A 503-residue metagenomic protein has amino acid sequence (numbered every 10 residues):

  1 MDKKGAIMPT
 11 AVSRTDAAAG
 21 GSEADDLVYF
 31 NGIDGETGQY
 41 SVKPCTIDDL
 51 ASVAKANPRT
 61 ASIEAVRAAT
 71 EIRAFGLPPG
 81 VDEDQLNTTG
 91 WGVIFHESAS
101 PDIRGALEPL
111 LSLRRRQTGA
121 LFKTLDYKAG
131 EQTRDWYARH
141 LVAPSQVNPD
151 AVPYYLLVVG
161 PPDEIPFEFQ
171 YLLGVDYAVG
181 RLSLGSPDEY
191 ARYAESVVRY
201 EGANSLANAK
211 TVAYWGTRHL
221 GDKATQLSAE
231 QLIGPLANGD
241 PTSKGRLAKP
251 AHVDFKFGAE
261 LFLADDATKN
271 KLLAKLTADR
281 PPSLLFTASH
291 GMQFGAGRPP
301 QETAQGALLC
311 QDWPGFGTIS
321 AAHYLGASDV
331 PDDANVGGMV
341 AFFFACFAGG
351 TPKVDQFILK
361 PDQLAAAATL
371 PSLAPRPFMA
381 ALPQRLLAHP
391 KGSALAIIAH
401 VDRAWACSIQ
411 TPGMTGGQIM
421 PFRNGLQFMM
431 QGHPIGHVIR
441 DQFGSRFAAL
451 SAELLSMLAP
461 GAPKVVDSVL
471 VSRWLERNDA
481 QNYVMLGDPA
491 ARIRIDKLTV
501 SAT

Functional and structural regions predicted by a protein language model:
D2-D102, Q146-E230, N478-A480, V484-D488 (+1 more regions): Boundary/activation segment at the start of structured domains
D2-P9, Y214-K223, P235-K244, F344-A502: Active-site-proximal C-terminal subdomain of hydrolase catalytic domains
A69-E71, T88-K123, P161-E164, L172-C310 (+1 more regions): A domain-level signal for caspase-like cysteine endopeptidase catalytic cores and their zymogen-processing architecture
I103-S112, Y137-H140, A229-N238, I319-S328 (+3 more regions): Well-ordered, non-membrane alpha-helical segments in soluble/globular domains
F122-R139: Metallocofactor- and cofactor-centric catalytic cores in central/energy metabolism, strongly enriched
W136-A151, N270-R280: Short, well-structured alpha-helical segments in soluble
V152-Y155, N208-V212, V253-F255, R280-L284 (+2 more regions): Loop/turn elements at helix/coil->beta-strand transitions in domains of secreted/extracellular proteins
L285, W313-F344: Caspase-like (clan CD) cysteine peptidase catalytic core
